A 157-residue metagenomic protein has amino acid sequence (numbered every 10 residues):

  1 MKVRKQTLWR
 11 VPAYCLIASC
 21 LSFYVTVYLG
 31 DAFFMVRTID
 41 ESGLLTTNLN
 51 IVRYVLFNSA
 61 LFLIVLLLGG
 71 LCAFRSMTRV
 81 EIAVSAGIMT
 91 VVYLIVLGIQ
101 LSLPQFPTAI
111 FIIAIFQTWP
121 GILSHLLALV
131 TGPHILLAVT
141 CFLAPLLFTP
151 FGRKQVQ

Functional and structural regions predicted by a protein language model:
M1-N58: Transmembrane alpha-helical insertion/packing segments
K2-T7, G70-V84, K154-Q157: Membrane-interface helix-boundary motifs at transmembrane edges
P12-A13, V55, A83-G87, V139: Hydrophobic alpha-helical transmembrane segments
Y14-V27, V84-F106: Hydrophobic alpha-helical membrane-insertion segments
T38-S42, P107-A128: Membrane-interfacial helical/loop segments at transmembrane boundaries in membrane proteins
N50-R79: Canonical alpha-helical transmembrane segments
V52-F62, L123-P145: Hydrophobic alpha-helical transmembrane segments
I64-F74, V92-I99, A144-F148, G152: Membrane-cytosol interface at the C-terminal ends of transmembrane alpha helices in small multi-pass membrane proteins
